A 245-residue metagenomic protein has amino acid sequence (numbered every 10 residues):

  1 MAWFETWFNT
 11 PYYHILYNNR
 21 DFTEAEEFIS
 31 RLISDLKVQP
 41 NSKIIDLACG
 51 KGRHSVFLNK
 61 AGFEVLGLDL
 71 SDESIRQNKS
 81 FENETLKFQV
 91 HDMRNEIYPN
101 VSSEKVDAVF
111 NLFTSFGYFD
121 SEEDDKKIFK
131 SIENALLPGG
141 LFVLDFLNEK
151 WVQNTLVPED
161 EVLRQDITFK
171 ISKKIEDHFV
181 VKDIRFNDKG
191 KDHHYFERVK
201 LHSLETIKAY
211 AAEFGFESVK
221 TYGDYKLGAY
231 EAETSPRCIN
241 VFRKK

Functional and structural regions predicted by a protein language model:
M1-Q39: Conserved class I S-adenosyl-L-methionine
N41-A48: Conserved class I S-adenosyl-L-methionine
R53-I97: Class I SAM-dependent methyltransferase SAM/SAH-binding core
Y98-V109: A short acidic, Gly/Pro-enriched loop at the edge of an enzyme's catalytic core that lines a small-molecule cofactor
D107-E123: A short SAM/SAH-binding and catalytic strip from SAM-dependent methyltransferases
K126-P138: A short glycine-rich, Lys/Arg-flanked "PGG" loop and its adjoining helix->strand segment in the class I
V143-Y210: SAM-dependent methyltransferase
T206-K245: C-terminal lobe and adjacent flexible extensions of AdoMet/dcAdoMet transferase-like proteins
